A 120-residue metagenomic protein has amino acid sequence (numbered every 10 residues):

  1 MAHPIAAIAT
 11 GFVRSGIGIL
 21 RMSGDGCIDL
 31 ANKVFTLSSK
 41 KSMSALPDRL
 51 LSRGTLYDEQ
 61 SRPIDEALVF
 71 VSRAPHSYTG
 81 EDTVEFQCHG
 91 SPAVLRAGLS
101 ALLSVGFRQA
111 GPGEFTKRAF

Functional and structural regions predicted by a protein language model:
M1-F120: A glycine-rich (often HGG/GG-containing) alpha/beta subdomain
